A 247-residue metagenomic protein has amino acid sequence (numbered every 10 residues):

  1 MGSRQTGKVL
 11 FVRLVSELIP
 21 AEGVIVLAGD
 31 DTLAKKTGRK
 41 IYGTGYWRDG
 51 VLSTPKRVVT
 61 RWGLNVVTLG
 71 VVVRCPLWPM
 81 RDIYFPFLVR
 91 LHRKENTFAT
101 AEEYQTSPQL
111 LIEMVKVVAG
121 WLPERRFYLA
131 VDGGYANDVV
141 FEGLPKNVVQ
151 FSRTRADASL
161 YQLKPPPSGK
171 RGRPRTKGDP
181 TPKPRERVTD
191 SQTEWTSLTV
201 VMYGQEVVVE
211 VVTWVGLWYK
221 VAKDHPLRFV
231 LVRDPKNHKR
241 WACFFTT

Functional and structural regions predicted by a protein language model:
G2-L88, V209-L217: Active-site-proximal, Lys/Arg-enriched surface segment that forms a nucleic-acid-binding/basic interface patch
G23, K36-I41, R81-T247: Single, function-defining residue in the core of a domain
